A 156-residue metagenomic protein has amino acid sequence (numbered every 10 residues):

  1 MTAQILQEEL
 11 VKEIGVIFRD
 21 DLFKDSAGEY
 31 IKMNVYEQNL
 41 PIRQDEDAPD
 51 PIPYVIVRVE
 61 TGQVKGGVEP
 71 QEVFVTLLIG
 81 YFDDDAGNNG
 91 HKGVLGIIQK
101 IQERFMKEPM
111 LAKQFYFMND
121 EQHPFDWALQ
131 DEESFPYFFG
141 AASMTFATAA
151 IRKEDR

Functional and structural regions predicted by a protein language model:
M1-E8, N88, K92, E132 (+1 more regions): Charge-dense, low-complexity intrinsically disordered segments
M1-G67, D155-R156: Small/polar-rich, solvent-exposed N-terminal microdomains that initiate assembly or binding
I52, V68-F74, F135-S143: A general secondary-structure signal for short beta-strands and their flanking turns/coil in non-transmembrane regions
V57-D84: Active-site-adjacent structural patch at catalytic or cofactor/ligand-binding sites
K65, D83-G87, A150-E154: Residue-level signal for secondary-structure boundary sites
P70, F82-E103: Extracellular/virion structural assembly segments
L95-R156: Acidic-leaning, charged glycine-interspersed low-complexity segments
